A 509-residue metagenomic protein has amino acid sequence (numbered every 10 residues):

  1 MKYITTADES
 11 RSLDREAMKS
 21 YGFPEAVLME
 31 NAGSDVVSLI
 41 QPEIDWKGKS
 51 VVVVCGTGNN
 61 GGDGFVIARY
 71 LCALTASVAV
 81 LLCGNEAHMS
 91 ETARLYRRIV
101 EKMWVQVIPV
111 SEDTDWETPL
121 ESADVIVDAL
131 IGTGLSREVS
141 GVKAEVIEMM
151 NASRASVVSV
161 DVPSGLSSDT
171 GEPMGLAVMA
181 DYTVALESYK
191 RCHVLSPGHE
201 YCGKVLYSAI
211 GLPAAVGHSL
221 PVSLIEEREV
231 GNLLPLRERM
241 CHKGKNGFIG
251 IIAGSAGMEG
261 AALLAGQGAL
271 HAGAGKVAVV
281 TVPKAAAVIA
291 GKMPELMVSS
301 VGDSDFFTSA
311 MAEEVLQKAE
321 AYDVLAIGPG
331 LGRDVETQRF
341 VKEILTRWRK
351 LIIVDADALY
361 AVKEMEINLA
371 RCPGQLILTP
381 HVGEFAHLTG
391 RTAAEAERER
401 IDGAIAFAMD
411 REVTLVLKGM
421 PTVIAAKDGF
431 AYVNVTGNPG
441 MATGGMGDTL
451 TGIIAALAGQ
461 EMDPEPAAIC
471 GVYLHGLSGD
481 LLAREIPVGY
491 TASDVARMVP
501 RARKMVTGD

Functional and structural regions predicted by a protein language model:
M1-C83, S90, H193-I352, Y360-I377 (+1 more regions): Small-residue (G/A/S/T)-rich helix-start motifs and N-terminal tracts that mark the onset
S38-L130, E138-V160, W348: Nucleotide and nucleotide-moiety/phosphate-recognizing core
E112-D115, S164-S168, R191, A358-A361: Short acidic loop-to-helix transition motifs that present clustered carboxylates
D115, E145, Y189, E336 (+1 more regions): Residue-level recognition of oxygen-bearing side chains
L120-D124, A177, A319-E320, L345: A short, aliphatic-rich alpha-helical micro-motif
D124-V125, L130-P221: Internal gly/pro-rich beta-alpha loop/helix module that stabilizes soluble enzyme cofactors or their anionic handles
